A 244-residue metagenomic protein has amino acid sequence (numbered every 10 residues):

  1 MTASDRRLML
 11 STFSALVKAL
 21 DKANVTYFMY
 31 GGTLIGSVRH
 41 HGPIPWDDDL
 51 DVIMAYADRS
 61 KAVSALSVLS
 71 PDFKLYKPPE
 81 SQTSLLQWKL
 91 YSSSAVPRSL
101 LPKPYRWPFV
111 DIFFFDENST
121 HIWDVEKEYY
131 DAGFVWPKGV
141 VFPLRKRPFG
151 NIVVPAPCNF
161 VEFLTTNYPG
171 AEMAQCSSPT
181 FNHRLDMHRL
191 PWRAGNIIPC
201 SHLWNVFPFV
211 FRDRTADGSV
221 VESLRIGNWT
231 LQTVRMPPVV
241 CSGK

Functional and structural regions predicted by a protein language model:
M1-T26, G36-W46, M54-K244: The feature captures the alpha-helical scaffold/lid subdomain characteristic of nucleotidyltransferase
M29: A short acidic/basic microdomain associated with nuclease active sites
